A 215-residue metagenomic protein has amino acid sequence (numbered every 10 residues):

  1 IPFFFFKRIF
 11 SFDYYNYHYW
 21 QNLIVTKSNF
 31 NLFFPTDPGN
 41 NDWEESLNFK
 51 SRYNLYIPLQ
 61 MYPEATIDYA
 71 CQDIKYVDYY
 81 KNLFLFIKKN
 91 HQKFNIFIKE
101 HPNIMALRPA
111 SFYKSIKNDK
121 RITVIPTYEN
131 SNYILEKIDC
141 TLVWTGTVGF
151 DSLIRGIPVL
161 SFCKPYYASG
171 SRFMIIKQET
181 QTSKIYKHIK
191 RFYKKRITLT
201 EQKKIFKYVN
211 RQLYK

Functional and structural regions predicted by a protein language model:
I1-A65: A nucleotide-sugar donor-handling region in carbohydrate enzymes
I1-Q21, R172-K215: Leloir-type glycosyltransferase catalytic cores
S46-Y80, F84-L85, K93, E100-N103: Active-site donor-nucleotide binding/catalytic segment of nucleotide-sugar enzymes
F49, K93-F94, S115, T141-V143 (+1 more regions): A structural signal for the main folded, soluble domain(s) of proteins
Y56-P58, F97, T141-L142, L160: Structural motif
T66-C71, A106-S111, I138, L153-R155 (+1 more regions): A short acidic (Asp/Glu
F84-P126: Catalytic donor nucleotide-activated moiety binding site of glycosyltransferases and closely related
T127-M174: A donor-sugar binding/catalytic signature common to diverse glycosyltransferases and related nucleotide-sugar
